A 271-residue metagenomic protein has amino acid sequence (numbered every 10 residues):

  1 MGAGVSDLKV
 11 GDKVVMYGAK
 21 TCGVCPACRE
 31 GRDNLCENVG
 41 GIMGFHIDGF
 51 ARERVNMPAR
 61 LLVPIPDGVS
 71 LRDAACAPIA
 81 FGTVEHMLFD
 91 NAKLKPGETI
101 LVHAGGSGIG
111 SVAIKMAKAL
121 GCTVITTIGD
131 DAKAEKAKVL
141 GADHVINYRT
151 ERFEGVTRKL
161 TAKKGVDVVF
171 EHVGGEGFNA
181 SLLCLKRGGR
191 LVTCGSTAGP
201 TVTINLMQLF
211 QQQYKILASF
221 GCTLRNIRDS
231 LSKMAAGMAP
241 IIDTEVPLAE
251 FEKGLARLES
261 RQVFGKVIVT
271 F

Functional and structural regions predicted by a protein language model:
M1-A3, A19, D33, G105 (+1 more regions): Short, surface-exposed secondary-structure boundary micro-motifs
M1-R29, H46, L61, P66-G68: Glycine-rich beta-strand-centered segment in the early N-terminal region that forms part of a ligand/cofactor-binding
G11, R52, G97, A142 (+2 more regions): Local beta-strand N-terminus motif with an aromatic residue
V15-M16, L101, V192: Hydrophobic beta-strand signal
V69-E151: Mid-domain Rossmann-like dinucleotide-binding core that forms the NAD(H)/NADP(H) cofactor-binding site
I125-I128, E135-K215: Glycine-rich cofactor phosphate-binding loops and adjacent beta1-alpha1 units of small-molecule cofactor enzyme domains
N179, L224-F271: C-terminal hydrophobic helical "lid"/dimerization subdomain of Rossmann-like NAD(P)H-dependent oxidoreductases
